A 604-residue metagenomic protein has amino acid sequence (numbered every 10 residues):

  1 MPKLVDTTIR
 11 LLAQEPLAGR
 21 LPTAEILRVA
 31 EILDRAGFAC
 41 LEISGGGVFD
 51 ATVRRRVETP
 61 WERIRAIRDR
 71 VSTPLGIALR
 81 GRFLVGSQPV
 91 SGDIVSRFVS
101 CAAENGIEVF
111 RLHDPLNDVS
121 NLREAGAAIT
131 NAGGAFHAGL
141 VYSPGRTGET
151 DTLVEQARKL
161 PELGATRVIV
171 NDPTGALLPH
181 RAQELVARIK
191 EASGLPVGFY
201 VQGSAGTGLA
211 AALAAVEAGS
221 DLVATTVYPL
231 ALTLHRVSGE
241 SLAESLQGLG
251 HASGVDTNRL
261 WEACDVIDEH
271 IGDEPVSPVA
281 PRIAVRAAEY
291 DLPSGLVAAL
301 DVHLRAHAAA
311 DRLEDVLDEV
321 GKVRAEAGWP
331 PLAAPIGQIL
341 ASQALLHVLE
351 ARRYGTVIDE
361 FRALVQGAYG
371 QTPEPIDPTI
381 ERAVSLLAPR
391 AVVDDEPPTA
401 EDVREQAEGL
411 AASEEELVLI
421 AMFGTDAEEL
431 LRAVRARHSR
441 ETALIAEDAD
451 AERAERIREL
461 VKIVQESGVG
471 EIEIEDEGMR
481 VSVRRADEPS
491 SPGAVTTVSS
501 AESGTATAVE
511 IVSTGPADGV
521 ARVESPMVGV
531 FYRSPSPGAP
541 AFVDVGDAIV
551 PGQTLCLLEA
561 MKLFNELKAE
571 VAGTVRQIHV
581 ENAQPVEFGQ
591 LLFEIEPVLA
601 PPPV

Functional and structural regions predicted by a protein language model:
M1-G19, R70-S87, T130-P144, L185-G194 (+1 more regions): N-terminal small/glycine-rich loop or linker at the start of catalytic domains across soluble metabolic enzymes
L12, L33, L112, V168 (+3 more regions): Conserved, mostly hydrophobic/aromatic
R35, A39-A51, P281-A287, D291-E459 (+1 more regions): Terminal or standalone catalytic/regulatory effector modules within metabolic enzymes and repeat proteins
C40, S44-Q156, P161, R167-V168 (+1 more regions): Active-site beta->alpha loop and helix N-cap motifs at the rims of alpha/beta catalytic domains
L112-D114, D172, A218-H235: Glycine-rich phosphate-binding active-site loops on the catalytic face of alpha/beta enzymes
D151-Q156, A205-S220: Catalytic cores of alpha/beta
L345, F423, R432-E524, V604: Acidic, compositionally biased tether/linker regions
A501-V604: Structured functional modules or segments
